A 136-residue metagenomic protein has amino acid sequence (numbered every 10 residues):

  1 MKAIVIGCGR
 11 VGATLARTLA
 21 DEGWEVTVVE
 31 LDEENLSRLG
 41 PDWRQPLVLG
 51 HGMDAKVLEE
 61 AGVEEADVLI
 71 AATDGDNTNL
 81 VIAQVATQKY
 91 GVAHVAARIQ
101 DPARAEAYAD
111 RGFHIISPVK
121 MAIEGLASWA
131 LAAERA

Functional and structural regions predicted by a protein language model:
M1-A136: Cytosolic regulatory regions of ion transport systems
